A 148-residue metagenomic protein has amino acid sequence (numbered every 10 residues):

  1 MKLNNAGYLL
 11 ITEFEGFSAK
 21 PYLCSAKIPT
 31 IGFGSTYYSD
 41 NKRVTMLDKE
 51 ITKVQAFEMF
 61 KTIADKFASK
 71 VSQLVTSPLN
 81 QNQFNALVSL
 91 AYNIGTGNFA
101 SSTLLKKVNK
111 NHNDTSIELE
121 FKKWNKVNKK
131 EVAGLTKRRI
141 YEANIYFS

Functional and structural regions predicted by a protein language model:
M1-I28, F33-V44, I51-A64, A68 (+2 more regions): Long, amphipathic alpha-helical surface segments
I11, Q83-A91, E120-K122: Short alpha-helical scaffolding segments that buttress acidic/His motifs in well-ordered protein cores
